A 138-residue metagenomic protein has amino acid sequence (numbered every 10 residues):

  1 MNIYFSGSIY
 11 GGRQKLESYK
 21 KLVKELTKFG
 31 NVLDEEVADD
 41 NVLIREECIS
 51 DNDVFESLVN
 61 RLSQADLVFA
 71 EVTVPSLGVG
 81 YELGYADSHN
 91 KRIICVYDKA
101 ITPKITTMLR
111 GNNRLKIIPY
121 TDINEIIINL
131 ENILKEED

Functional and structural regions predicted by a protein language model:
M1-D138: Conserved catalytic or regulatory cores that recognize and/or transform ribose-phosphate-containing ligands
